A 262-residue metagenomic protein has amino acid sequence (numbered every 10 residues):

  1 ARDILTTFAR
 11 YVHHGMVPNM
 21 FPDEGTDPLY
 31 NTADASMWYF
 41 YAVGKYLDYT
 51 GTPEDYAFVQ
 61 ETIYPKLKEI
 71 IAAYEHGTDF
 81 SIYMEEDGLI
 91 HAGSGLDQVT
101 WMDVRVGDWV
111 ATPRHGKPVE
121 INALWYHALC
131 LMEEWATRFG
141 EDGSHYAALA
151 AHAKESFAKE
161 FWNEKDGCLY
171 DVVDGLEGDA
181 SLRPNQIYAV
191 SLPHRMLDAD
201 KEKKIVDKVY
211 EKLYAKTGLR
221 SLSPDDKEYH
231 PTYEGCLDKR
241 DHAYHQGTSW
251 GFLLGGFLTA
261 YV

Functional and structural regions predicted by a protein language model:
A1-S94, Q98, V119-N122, Y126 (+1 more regions): Aromatic-rich carbohydrate-recognition surfaces in CAZymes
P18-N19, A72-E75, I82-E85, L124-Y233: Catalytic cores of carbohydrate-active enzymes
P18-W38, A42, Y83-R114, E164-Y188 (+1 more regions): Carbohydrate-binding/catalytic loop surfaces
P53-E54, M102, F139, K203: Short amphipathic alpha-helical leader/targeting segments
H115-G116, G140: Active-site oxyanion-binding pockets that recognize sulfate/phosphate
K117-E120, K154: Basic side chains
V206, Y210, E234, D241 (+1 more regions): Generic hydrophobic alpha-helical scaffold/packing signal
